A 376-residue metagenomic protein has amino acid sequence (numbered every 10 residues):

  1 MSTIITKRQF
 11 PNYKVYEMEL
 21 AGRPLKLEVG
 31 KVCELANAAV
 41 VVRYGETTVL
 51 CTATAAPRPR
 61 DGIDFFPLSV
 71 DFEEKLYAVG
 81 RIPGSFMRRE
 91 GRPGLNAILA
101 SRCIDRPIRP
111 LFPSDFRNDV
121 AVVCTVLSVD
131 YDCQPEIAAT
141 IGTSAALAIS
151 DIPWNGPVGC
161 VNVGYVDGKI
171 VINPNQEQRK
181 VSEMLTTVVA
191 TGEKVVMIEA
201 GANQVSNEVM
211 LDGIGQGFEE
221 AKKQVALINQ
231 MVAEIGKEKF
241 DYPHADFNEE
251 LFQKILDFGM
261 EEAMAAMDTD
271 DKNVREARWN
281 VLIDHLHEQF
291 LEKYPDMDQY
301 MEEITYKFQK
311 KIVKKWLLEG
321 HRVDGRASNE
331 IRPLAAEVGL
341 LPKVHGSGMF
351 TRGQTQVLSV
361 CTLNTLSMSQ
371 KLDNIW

Functional and structural regions predicted by a protein language model:
S2-A56, P243-W376: Extended amphipathic alpha-helical scaffolds
T3-K14, L20-R23, N37, T48 (+10 more regions): Alpha/propeptide regions of enzymes that mature by internal proteolysis
Q9, M18, C33, D61 (+5 more regions): Sterically constrained small-residue positions within well-ordered secondary structures of folded domains
L25-V42, V70-G80, I141-V161, M210-L211 (+2 more regions): Short, charge-rich amphipathic segments
G30-V32, P107, L111, D151-I152 (+4 more regions): Glycine-centered secondary-structure boundary/capping sites
A36-A121, V126-S128, C133, G192-K194 (+2 more regions): Glycine-rich, flexible beta-strand/loop modules in the N-terminal catalytic cores of phosphate-handling
D151-D270: Mobile "lid/hinge" segments at catalytic clefts and subdomain interfaces of large enzymes
